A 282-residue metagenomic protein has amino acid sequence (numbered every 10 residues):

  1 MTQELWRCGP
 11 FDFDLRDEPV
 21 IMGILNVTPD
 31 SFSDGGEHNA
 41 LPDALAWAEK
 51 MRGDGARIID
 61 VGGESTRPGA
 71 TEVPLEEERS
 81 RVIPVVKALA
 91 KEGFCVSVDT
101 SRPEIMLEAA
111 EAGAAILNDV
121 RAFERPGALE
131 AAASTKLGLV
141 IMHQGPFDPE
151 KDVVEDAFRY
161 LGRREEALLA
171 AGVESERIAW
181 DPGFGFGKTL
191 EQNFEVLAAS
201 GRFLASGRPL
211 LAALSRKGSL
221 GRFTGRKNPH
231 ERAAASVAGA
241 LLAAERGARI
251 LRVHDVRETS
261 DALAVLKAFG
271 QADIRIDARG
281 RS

Functional and structural regions predicted by a protein language model:
M1-F11: Short coil-to-helix leader/linker segments, especially the first N-terminal amphipathic alpha-helix with its helix
C8-P10, R16, S33-W47, T66-C95 (+5 more regions): Active-site-adjacent loop and "lid" segments of alpha/beta metabolic enzymes
E18-V20: A short, charged/proline- and glycine-enriched loop that marks the coil->beta-strand transition at the N-terminal
L25: Active-site-adjacent mobile loop/cap segments within catalytic or ligand-binding domains
P29: Catalytic-pocket segment enriched in acidic/His residues
A46-G62, R246: Catalytic domains of carbohydrate-active enzymes, especially glycoside hydrolases
E174-R177: Short acidic capping loops at alpha-helix termini that bridge into adjacent secondary structure
